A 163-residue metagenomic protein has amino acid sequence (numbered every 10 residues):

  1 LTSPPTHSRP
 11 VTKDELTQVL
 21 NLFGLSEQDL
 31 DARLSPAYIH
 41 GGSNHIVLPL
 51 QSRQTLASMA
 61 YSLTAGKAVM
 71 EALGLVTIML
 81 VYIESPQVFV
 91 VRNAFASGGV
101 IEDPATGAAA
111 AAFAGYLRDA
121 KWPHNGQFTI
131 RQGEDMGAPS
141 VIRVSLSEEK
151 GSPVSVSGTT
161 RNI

Functional and structural regions predicted by a protein language model:
L1-M70, R118-N162: Acidic, low-complexity central loop/insert segments
L22-D31, E84-E102: Short, hydrophobic/aliphatic alpha-helical segments
Y38, K67-V91: Glycine-rich, acidic
H45, T77-V81, V90-A94, Y116-R118 (+1 more regions): Broad hydrophobic/π-residue packing in well-ordered secondary structure
S52, V76, A109: A generic "binding-loop/recognition-motif" signal
E84, T106-A109, M136-G137: A short acidic Gly-Thr/Ser loop motif
F89, F113, G137-V141: Short active-site-adjacent structural elements
V100-A114: Short glycine/threonine-rich catalytic loop with a Thr-x-Gly-x-Asp
